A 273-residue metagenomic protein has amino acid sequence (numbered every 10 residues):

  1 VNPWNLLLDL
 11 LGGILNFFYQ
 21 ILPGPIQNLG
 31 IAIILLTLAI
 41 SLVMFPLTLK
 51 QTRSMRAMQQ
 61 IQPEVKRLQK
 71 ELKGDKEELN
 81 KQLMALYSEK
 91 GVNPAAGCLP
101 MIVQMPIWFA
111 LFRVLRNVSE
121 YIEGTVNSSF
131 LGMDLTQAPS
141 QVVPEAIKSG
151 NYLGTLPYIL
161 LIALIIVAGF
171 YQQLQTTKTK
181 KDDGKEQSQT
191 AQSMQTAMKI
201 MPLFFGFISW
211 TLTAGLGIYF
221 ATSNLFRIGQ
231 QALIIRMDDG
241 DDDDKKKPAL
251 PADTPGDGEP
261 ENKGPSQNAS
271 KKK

Functional and structural regions predicted by a protein language model:
V1-K273: Helix-loop-helix
